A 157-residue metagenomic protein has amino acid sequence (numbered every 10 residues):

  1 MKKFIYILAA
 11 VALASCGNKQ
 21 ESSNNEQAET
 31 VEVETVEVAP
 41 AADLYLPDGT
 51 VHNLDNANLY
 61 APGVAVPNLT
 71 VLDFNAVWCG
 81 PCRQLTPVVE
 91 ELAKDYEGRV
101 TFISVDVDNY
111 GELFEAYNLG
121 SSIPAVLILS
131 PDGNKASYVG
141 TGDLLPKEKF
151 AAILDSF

Functional and structural regions predicted by a protein language model:
K2-I7: Sec-dependent signal peptide recognition, specifically the positively charged N-region followed immediately by
A14-S15: C-terminal motif of bacterial Sec signal peptides marking the signal peptidase cleavage site
D43-L69: A short beta-strand-turn-helix
N68-T70, F74-W78, S122: Short pre-active-site segment immediately N-terminal to redox-active cysteine/selenocysteine motifs in thiol-based
F74, A93, G98-E112: Thiol-based oxidoreductase modules, predominantly thioredoxin-like and allied folds used for disulfide exchange
C82-Y96: Typically the conserved alpha-helix immediately C-terminal to a functionally engaged Cys/Sec in thioredoxin-like
N118-I128: Structural micro-motif
I128-F157: Non-catalytic, surface beta->alpha helical segment in thiol-disulfide oxidoreductase systems
